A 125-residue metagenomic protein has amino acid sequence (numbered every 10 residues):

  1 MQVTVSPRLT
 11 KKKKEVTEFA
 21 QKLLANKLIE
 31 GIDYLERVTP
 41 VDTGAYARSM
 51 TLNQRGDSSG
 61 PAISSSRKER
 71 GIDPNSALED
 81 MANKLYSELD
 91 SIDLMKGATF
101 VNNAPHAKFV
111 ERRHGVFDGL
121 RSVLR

Functional and structural regions predicted by a protein language model:
M1-R125: Short, Lys/Arg-rich flexible segments
